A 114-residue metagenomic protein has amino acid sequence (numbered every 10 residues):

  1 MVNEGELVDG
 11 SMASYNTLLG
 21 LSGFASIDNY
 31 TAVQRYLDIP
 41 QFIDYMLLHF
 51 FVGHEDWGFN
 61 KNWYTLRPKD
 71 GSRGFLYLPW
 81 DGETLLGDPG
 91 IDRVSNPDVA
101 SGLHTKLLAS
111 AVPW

Functional and structural regions predicted by a protein language model:
M1-V52, D98-P113: ATP-dependent phospho-/nucleotidyl transfer catalytic cores
G58-K106: Catalytic activation segment of kinase domains across protein kinase-like and atypical kinase folds
